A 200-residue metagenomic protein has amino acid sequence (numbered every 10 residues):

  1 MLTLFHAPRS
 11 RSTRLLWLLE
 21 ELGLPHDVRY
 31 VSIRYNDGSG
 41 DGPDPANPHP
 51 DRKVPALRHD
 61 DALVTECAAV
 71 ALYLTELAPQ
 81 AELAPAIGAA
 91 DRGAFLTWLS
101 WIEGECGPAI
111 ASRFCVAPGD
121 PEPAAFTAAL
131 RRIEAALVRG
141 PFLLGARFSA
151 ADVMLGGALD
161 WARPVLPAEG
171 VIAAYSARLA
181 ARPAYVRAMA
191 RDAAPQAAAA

Functional and structural regions predicted by a protein language model:
M1-P121, E134: GST-like domain detector, emphasizing the conserved glutathione-binding G-site in the N-terminal thioredoxin-like
V28, A188-M189: A generic structural-conservation signal
S32-R34, A151, A193: Conserved beta-strand edge residues that scaffold enzyme active sites
S39, G119, A168, A198-A199: Residue-level signature of transmembrane alpha-helix interfaces in integral membrane proteins
P79, R163-L166, A193: Glycine-centered secondary-structure boundary/capping sites
W98-A188: GST-like fold's C-terminal all-alpha helical module
A190-A200: Terminal-tail/helix-coil boundary detector
